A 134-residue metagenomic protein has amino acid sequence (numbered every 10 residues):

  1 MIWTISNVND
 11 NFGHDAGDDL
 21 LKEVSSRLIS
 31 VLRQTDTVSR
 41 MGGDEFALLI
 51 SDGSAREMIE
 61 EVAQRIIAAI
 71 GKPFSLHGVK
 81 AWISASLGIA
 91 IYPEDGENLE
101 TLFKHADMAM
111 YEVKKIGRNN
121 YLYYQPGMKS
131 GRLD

Functional and structural regions predicted by a protein language model:
I2, G43, S86, R118: ATP/adenylate-binding site constellation spanning eukaryotic-like Ser/Thr protein kinases, ABC-transporter
I2-W3, G53, M128: PAS/PAC or PAS-like capping segment
W3-R33, S39-G43, A47-L48, R56-Q64 (+2 more regions): Conserved long alpha-helical elements within nucleotide-processing catalytic cores of c-di-GMP signaling and class III
V38, R65-A69, S75, V79-K80 (+2 more regions): Cyclic nucleotide signaling catalytic output domains
L49-S51, A90: Short hydrophobic/aromatic beta-strand micro-patches that form the beta-sheet surface supporting nucleotide- or nucleic
D52-S54, E94: Hydrophobic/aromatic docking surface of two-component receiver
